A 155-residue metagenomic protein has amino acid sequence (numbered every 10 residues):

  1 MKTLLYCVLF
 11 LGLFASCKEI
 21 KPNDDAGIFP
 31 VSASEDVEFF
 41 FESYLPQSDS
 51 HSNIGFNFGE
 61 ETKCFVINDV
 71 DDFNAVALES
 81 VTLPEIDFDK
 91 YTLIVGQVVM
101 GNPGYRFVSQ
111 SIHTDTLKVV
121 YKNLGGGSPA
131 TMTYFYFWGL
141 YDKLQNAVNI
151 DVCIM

Functional and structural regions predicted by a protein language model:
M1-C17: Sec-dependent bacterial lipoprotein signal peptides
F14-F40, M155: Bacterial Sec-dependent N-terminal signal peptides
K18, K63-F65, V152-I154: Sequence contexts marking disulfide-bonded cysteines in secreted/extracellular proteins
S32-F73: Bimodal "functional hotspot" detector
E60-T116, V120: Mature extracytoplasmic domains of secretory-pathway proteins
V98-M155: Extracytoplasmic electrostatic interaction patches
